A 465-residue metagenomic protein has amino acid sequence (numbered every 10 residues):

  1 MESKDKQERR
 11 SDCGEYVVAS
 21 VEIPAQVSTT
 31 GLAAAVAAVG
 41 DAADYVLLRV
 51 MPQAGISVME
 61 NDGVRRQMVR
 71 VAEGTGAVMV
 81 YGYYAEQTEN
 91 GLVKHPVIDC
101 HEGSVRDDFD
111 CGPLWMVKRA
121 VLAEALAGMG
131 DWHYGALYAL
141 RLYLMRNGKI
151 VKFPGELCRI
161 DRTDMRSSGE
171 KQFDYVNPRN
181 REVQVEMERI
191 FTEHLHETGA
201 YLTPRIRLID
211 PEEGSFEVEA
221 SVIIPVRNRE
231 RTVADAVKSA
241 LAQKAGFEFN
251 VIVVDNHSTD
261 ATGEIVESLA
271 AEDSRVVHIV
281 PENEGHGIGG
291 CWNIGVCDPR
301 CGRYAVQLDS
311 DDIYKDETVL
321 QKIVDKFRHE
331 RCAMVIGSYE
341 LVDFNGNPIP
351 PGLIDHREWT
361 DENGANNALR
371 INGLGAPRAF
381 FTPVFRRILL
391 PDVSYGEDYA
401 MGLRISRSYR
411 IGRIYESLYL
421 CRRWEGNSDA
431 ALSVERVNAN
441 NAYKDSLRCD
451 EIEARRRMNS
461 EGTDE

Functional and structural regions predicted by a protein language model:
K6, V27-A37, R229-Q243: Short, well-formed alpha-helical segments that are part of the catalytic scaffolds of diverse glycosyltransferases
E8-E15, K238-E248: Short, acidic, metal-binding catalytic loop of nucleotide-sugar glycosyltransferases
S28-V39, E282-R300: Glycine-rich, basic loop-to-helix element that forms the pyrophosphate-binding segment of sugar-nucleotide handling
P52-G55, D255-I265, E284-G285: A conserved acidic beta->alpha catalytic loop
G55-K94, T318-P351: Conserved donor NDP-sugar-binding/catalytic core segment of glycosyltransferases
E89-P113, P351-I371: Short, flexible, basic/aromatic active-site loop/helix in glycosyltransferases
D131-L140, S394-M401: Acidic donor-binding loop at a coil-to-helix junction in glycosyltransferase catalytic cores that engages
G263-G290: Conserved donor nucleotide-binding strand/loop of the catalytic core
